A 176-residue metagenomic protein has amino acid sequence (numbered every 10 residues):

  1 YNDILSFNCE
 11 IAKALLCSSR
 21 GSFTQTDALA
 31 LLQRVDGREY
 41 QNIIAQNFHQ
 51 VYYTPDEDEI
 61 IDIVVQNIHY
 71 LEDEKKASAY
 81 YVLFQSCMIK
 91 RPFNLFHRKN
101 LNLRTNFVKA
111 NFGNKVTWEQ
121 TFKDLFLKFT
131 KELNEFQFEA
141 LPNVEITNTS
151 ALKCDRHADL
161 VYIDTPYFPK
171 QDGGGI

Functional and structural regions predicted by a protein language model:
N2: The conserved SAM/SAH-binding core of class I Rossmann-like methyltransferase domains, concentrating on the hydrophobic
L5: Conserved SAM/SAH-binding beta-strand->alpha-helix loop
C9: Short alpha-helix immediately C-terminal to the canonical SAM-binding loop
A12-Y70: Conserved phosphoryl-transfer catalytic core
Y52-G175: SAM-dependent nucleic-acid methyltransferase catalytic core
